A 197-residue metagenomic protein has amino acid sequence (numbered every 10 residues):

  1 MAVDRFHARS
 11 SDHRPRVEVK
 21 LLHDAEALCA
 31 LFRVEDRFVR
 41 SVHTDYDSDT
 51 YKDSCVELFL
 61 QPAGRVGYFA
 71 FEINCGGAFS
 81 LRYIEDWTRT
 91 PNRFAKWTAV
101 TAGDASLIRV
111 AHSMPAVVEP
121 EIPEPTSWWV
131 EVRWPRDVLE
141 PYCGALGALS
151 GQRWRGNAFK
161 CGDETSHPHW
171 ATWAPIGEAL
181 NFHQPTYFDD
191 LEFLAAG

Functional and structural regions predicted by a protein language model:
M1-G197: Structural preference for beta-rich elements and adjacent junctions enriched in aromatics
